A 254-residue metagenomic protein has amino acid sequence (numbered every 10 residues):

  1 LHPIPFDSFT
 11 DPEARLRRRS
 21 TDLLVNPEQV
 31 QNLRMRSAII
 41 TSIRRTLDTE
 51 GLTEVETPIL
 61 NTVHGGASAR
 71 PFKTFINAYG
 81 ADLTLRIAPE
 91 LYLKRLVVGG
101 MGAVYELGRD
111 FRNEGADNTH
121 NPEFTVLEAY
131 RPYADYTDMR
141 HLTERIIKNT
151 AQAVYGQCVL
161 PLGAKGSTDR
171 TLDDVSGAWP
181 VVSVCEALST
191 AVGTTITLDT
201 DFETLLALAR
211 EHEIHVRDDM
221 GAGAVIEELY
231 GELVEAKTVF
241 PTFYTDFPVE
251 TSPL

Functional and structural regions predicted by a protein language model:
L1-L254: Class II aminoacyl-tRNA synthetase catalytic cores and aaRS-like
